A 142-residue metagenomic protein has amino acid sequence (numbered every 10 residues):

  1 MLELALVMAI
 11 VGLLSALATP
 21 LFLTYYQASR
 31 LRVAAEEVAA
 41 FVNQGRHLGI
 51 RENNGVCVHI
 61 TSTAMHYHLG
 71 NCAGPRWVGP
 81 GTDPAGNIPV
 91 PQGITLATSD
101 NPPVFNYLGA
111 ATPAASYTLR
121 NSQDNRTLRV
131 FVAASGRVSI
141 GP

Functional and structural regions predicted by a protein language model:
M1-A9: N-terminal signal-anchor/signal peptide hydrophobic helix marking the start of the first transmembrane segment
A5, L13-P142: N-terminal helix-rich module
